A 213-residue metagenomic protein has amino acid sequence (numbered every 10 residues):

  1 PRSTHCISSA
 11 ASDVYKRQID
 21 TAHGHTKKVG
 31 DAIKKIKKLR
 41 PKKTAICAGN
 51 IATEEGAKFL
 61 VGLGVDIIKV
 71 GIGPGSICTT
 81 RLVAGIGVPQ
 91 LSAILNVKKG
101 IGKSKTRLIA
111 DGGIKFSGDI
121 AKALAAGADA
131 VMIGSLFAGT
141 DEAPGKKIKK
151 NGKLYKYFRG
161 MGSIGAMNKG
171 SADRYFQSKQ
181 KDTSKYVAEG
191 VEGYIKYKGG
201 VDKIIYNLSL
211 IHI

Functional and structural regions predicted by a protein language model:
P1-A11, Y15, H212: Single conserved hydrophobic/aromatic residue that forms the stacking wall/gate of nucleotide- or nucleobase-binding
D13-K16, P74-L82: Gly-rich Lys/Arg/Thr-decorated short loops/hinges at beta-loop-alpha junctions or inter-strand turns that position
K16-H25, A45-N50, G71, G87: Catalytic beta/alpha-barrel core
T21-G24, I51-T53, I72-G75, G113-I114 (+1 more regions): Short, ordered loop/turn segments at secondary-structure junctions
A22-R40, E54-K58, I77-L95, G145: Active-site-adjacent beta->alpha loops and helix N-cap segments on the catalytic face of soluble alpha/beta enzymes
K28, I46-A57, G112-S117: Active-site glycine- and acidic-residue-rich loops that bind and position anionic ligands or nucleotide-like cofactors
L39-A52, I101-D111: Short beta-strand/loop segments at the ligand-binding rim of alpha/beta enzyme cores
G62-D66, G85-A110, I114-I211: Alpha/beta catalytic cores of nucleotide-metabolism and tRNA/nucleoside-modifying enzymes
